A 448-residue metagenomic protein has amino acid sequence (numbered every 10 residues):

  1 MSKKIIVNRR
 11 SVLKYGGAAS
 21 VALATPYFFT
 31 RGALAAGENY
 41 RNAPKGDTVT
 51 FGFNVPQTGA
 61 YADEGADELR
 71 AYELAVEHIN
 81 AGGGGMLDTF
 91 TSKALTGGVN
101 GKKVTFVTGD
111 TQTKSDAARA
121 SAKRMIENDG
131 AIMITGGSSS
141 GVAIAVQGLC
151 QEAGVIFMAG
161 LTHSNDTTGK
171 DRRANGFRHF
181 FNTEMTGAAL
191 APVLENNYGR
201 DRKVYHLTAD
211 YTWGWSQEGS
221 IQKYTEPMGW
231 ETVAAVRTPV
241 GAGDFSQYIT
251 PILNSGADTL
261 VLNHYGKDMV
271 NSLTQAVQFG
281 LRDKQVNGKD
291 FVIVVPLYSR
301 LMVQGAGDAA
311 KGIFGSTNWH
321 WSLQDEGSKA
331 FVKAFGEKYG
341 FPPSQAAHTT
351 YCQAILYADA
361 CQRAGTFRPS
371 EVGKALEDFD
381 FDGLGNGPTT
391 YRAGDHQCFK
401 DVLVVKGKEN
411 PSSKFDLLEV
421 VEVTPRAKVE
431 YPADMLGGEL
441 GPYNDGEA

Functional and structural regions predicted by a protein language model:
S2-I5, S11-A35: N-terminal export signals
F28-N54: C-terminal segment of N-terminal export signals and the immediately downstream linker at the start of the mature
N39-Y40, R70, D116, N128-V236 (+2 more regions): Extracytoplasmic ligand/sensor domains, especially the bilobed periplasmic-binding protein
T48-D67, V204-L207: Short beta-strand segments enriched in small/hydrophobic residues
R70-T105: Signal peptide-proximal N-terminal region of secreted/periplasmic/extracellular or secretory-lumen proteins
T108, Q112-G130, N196, S246-G256: Short, well-structured alpha-helical segments in soluble
G266-M269, W321-F379: Extracellular/periplasmic ligand-binding modules, especially the Venus flytrap/periplasmic-binding
D380-A448: Solvent-exposed, acidic/polar segments of extracytosolic/periplasmic ligand-binding ectodomains
